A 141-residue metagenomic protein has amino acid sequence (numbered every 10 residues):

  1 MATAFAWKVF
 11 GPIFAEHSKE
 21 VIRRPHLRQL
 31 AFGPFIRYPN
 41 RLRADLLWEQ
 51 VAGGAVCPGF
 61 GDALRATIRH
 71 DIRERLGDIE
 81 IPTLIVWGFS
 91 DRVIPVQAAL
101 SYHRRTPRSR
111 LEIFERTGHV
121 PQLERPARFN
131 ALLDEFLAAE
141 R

Functional and structural regions predicted by a protein language model:
M1-A4, D45, P82, A98-Y102 (+1 more regions): Short, glycine/charged-enriched secondary-structure capping and boundary segments
M1-E16: Flexible "cap/lid" loop of the alpha/beta hydrolase fold
S18-D78: Conserved alpha/beta-hydrolase catalytic His-Asp/Glu region
L30, D62-A66, L100-S101, R128-E135: Alpha-helical elements of Rossmann-like donor-binding domains used by nucleotide-donor carbohydrate transfer enzymes
G77-E80, R105-T106: Short, conserved loop/helix-junction motifs that constitute active-site signature segments in enzyme catalytic cores
I79, I85-W87, D91: Short beta-strand/loop motif that positions the catalytic acidic residue of the alpha/beta-hydrolase fold
R92-A98: Conserved alpha/beta-hydrolase "acid-adjacent" motif
P107-R141: Catalytic active-site module of serine/aspartate enzymes centered on a nucleophile-bearing elbow/loop
